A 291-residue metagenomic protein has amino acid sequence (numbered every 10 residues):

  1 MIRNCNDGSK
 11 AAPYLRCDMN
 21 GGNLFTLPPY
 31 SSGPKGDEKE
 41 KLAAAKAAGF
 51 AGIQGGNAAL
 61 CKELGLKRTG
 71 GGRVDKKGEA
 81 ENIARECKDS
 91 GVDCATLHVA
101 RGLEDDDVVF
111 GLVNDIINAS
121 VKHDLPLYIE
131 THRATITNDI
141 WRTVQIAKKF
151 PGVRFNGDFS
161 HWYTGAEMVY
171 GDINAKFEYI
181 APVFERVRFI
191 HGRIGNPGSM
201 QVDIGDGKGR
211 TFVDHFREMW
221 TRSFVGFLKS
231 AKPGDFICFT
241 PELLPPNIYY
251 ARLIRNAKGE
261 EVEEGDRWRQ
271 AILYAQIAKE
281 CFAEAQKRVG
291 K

Functional and structural regions predicted by a protein language model:
I2-K39, K149-R154, Y163-K291: Histidine-acidic metal/acid-base catalytic patches
S31-K35, G49-K62, G72-E81, R101-V108 (+3 more regions): Acidic-and-aromatic substrate-binding clefts and catalytic sites of carbohydrate-active enzymes
K35-L60, E86-C94: Catalytic domains of carbohydrate-active enzymes, especially glycoside hydrolases
E40-A44, E63, N82-D89, G111-K122 (+6 more regions): Alpha-helical scaffolding segments of alpha/beta enzyme cores, especially the outer helices of TIM-barrel or partial
A45, I53, C87, L127 (+3 more regions): Conserved, mostly hydrophobic/aromatic
G52-Q54, T69-G70, A95-T96, N156 (+2 more regions): Conserved beta-strand positions in the central sheet of alpha/beta enzyme cores
N57, V99-A100, I194, L243: Residues that line or immediately flank small-molecule/substrate-binding pockets and catalytic motifs
R68-F155: Active-site acidic/histidine proton-transfer and metal-coordination neighborhood in alpha/beta enzyme cores
